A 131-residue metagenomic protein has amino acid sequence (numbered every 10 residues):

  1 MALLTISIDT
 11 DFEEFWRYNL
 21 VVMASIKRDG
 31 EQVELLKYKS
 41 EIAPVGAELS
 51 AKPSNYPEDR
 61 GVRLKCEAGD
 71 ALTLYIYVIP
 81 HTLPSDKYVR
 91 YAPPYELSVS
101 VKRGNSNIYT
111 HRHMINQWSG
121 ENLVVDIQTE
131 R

Functional and structural regions predicted by a protein language model:
M1-E34: Short, surface-exposed binding/anchoring microloops in extracellular/periplasmic proteins
D9-F12, I79-V89: Short amphipathic, basic-aromatic surface patches that mediate peripheral association with negatively charged
R17-V22, V89-S98: Short coil-to-beta strand junction motifs in C2/discoidin
R28-Y38, G46-A51, N105-R112: Surface-exposed loop/edge segments in extracytoplasmic proteins
K39-S85: Mature extracytoplasmic domains of secretory-pathway proteins
E41-A43, H111-L123: Short, solvent-exposed aromatic-acidic interface loops
E58-K65, E121-E130: Exposed aromatic-hydrophobic patches
D70-P84, P94-E96, S100-R103, T110-R112 (+1 more regions): Extracellular or exported targeting regions of proteins
